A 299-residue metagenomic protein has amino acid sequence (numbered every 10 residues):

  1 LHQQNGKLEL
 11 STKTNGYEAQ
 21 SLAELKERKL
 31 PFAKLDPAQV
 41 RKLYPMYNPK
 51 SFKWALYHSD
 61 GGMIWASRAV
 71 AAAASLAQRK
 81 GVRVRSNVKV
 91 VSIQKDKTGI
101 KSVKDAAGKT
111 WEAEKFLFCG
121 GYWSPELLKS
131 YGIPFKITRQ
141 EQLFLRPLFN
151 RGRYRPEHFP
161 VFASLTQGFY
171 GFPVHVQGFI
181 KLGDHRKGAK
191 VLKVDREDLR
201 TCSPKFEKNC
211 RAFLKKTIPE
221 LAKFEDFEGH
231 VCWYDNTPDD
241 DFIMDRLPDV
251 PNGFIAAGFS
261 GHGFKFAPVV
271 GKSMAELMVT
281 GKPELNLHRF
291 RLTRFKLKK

Functional and structural regions predicted by a protein language model:
L1-L43, F52, G168: Dinucleotide-binding Rossmann-like beta1-alpha1 core, especially the glycine-rich loop that anchors the ADP
L1-Q4, W111, K115, Y122-P251: Active-site substrate-recognition segment that forms the wall of the catalytic cavity or substrate channel
E9-Y17, Y57-L76, D198-F206: Short beta-strand to alpha-helix junction loop
T12, G120-G121: Glycine-rich, N-terminal phosphate-binding loop of Rossmann-like dinucleotide-binding domains
Y17, Y44-F52, Q94-K101, N236-D240 (+1 more regions): A short, glycine/Asx- and small/polar-enriched loop/turn that sits immediately N-terminal to a beta-strand
D36-P37, S86-V88, E228: Short loop/edge segments at beta-strand edges and connector loops that shape dinucleotide/nucleotide cofactor-binding
Y57-K115, C119: Helical element adjacent to the flavin cofactor pocket in flavoenzyme catalytic cores
A212-K299: C-terminal catalytic lobe of FAD-dependent flavoproteins
